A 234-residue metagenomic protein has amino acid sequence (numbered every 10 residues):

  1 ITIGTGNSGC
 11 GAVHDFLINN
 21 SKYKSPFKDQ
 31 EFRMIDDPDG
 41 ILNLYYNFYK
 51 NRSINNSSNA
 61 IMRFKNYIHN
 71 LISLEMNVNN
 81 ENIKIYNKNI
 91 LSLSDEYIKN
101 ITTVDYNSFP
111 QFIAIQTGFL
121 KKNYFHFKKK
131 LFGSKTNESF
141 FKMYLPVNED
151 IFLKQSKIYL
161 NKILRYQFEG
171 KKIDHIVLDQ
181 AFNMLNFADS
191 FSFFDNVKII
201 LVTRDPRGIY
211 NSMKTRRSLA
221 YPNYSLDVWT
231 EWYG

Functional and structural regions predicted by a protein language model:
I1, T102-G234: PAPS-dependent sulfotransferase catalytic domain
I1-F152: PAPS-dependent sulfotransferase catalytic core
